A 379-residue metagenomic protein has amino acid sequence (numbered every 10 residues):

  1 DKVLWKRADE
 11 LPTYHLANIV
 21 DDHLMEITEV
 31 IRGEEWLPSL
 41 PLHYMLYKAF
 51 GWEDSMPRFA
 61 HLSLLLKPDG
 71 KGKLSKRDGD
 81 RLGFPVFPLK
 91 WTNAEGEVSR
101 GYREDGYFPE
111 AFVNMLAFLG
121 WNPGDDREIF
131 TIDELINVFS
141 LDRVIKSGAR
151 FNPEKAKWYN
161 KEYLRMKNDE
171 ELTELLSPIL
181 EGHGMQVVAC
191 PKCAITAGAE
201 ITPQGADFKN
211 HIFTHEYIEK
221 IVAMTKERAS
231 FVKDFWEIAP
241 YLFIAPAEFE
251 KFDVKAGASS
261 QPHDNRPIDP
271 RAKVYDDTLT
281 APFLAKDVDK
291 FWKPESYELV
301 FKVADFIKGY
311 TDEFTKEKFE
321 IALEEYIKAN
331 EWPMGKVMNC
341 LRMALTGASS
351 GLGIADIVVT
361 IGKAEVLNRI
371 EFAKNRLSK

Functional and structural regions predicted by a protein language model:
D1-D78, P85, V98, P123: Active-site cores that bind ATP or allylic diphosphates and position pyrophosphate for catalysis
D22, H43, K71, F112 (+3 more regions): Residue-level signal for inorganic ion chemistry
P88-M185: A conserved active-site cap/scaffold subdomain adjacent to cofactor or substrate pockets
Y102-E110, K146-N152, H211-I218, K328-K336 (+1 more regions): Structural motif
D169-V187, G205-V254, D269-N330: Small-residue-rich helix-loop
E200-T202, A206, G257-N265, P270: Short, low-complexity intrinsically disordered segments enriched in A/P/G/S/L with frequent Arg, especially at protein
F314-L377: Charged substrate- and nucleic-acid-binding regions of tRNA-handling and nucleotidyl-transfer enzymes, centered on
